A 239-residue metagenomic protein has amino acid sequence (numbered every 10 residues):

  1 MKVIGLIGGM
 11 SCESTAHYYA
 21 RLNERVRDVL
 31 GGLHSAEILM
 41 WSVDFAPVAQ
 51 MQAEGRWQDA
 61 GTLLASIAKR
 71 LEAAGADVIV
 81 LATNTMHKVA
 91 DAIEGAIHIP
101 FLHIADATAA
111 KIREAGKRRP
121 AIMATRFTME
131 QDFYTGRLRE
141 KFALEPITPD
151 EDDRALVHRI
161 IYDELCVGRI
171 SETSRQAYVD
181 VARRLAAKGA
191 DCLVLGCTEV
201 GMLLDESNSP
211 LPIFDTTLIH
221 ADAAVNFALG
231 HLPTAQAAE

Functional and structural regions predicted by a protein language model:
M1-E239: Non-catalytic structural scaffold of enzyme domains
